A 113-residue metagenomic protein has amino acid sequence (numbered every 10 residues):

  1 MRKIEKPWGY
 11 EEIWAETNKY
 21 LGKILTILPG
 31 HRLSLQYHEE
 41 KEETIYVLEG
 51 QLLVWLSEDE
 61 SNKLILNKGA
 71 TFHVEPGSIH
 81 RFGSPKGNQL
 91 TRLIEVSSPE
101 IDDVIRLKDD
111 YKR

Functional and structural regions predicted by a protein language model:
M1-K23, R32-L35, L64, L107-R113: A short, N-terminal "cap"/entry segment at the start of jelly-roll beta-barrel domains of the cupin/DSBH fold
R2-K6, R81-R113: Double-stranded beta-helix
I24, T44, S61-I65: Short, surface-exposed secondary-structure edge patches
H31, E40-K41, S78-I79, Q89 (+1 more regions): A generic "binding-loop/recognition-motif" signal
Y37-E39, Y46-V47, S84-G87: Short glycine/proline-enriched turns and hinge-like loops at secondary-structure junctions
E40-E58: Glycine- and acidic-residue-biased ligand/ion/polar-headgroup-sensing regions
E58-G77: Short acidic-glycine-tyrosine-enriched beta hairpin
